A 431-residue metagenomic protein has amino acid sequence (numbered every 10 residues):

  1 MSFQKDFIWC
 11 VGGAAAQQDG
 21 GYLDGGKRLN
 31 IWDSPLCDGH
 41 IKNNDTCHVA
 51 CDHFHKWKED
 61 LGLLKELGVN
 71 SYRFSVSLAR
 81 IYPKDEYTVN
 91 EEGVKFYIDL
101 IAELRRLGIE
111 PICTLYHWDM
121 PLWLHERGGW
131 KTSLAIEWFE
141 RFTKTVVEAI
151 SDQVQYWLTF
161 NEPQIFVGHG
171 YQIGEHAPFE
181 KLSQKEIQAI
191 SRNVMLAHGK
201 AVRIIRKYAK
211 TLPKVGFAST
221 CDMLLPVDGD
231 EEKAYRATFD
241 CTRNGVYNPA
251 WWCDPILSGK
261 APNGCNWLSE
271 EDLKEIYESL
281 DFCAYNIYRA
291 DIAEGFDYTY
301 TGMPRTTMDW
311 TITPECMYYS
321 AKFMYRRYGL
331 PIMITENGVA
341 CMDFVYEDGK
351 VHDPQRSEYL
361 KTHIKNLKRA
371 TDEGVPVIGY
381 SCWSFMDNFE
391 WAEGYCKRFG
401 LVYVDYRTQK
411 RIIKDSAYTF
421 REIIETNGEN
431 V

Functional and structural regions predicted by a protein language model:
M1-I41, K84-D85, V94-G349, Q355-V431: Active-site region of glycoside hydrolase catalytic domains
G12, D52-F54, K58, K65 (+2 more regions): Glycan-recognition patch characteristic of GH18 chitinases/ENGases and related GlcNAc/peptidoglycan-binding proteins
L29-G62, L67: Aromatic- and Gly/Pro-rich amphipathic surface segment
K56-S77, E278, F282-C283: Catalytic domains of carbohydrate-active enzymes, especially glycoside hydrolases
V76-V89: Glycine-rich, proline-tolerant flexible connector loops at the mouths of alpha/beta enzymes
